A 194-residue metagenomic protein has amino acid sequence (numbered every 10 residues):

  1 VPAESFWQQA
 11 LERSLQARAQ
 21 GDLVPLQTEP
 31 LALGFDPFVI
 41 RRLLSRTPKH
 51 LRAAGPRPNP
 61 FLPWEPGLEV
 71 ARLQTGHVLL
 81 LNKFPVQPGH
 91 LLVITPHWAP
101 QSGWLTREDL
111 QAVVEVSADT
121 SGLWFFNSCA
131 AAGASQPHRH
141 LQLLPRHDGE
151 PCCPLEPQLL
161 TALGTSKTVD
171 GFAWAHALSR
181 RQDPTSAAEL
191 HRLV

Functional and structural regions predicted by a protein language model:
V1-L105, H147-V194: Active-site microenvironments that recognize anionic phosphate/pyrophosphate groups
T75-H77, G89-H90, T120-F126, P137-L141: Generic beta-strand structural signal
V78-K83, V113, W124-G133: Catalytic micro-motifs at enzyme active sites that drive phosphoryl/nucleotidyl and oxygen chemistry
A99, A112-V114, P145: Alpha-helix boundary/interfacial micro-motifs
S102-T106, A134-P137: Short capping loops/turns at secondary-structure boundaries
W104-W124: Helical scaffold of the NTase/Pol beta-like nucleotidyltransferase catalytic core
S121-G122, A132-A134, G164-V169: Noncatalytic linker/hinge segments flanking ATPase motor cores
N127-C153: Histidine-centered divalent-metal-coordination microenvironment in nucleic-acid enzymes
